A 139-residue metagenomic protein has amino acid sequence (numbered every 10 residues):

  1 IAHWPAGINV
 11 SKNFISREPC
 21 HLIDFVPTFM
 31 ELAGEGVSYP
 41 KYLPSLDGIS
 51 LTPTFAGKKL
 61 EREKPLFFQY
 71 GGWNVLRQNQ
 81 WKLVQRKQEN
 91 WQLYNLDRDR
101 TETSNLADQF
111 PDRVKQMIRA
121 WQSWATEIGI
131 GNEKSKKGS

Functional and structural regions predicted by a protein language model:
I1-H3: Short glycine- and hydrophobic/aromatic-rich loop-to-beta-strand nucleating segment in the catalytic cores
G7-F14, E18-L96, W124-S139: C-terminal cap/loop subdomain of S1 sulfatases and analogous C-terminal strand-loop tails that border
D99: Intrinsically disordered, low-complexity polar regions and short flexible loop motifs
S104-P111: Active-site-proximal N-terminal segment of extracellular/periplasmic enzymes that hydrolyze or transfer
V114: Glycine/Thr-rich phosphate-binding loops that ligate phosphate moieties of nucleotide and other phosphorylated ligands
R119: Basic, alpha-helical interaction scaffolds
